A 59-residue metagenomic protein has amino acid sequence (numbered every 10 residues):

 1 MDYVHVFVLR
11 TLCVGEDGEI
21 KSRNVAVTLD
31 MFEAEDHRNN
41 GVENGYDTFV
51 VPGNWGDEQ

Functional and structural regions predicted by a protein language model:
M1-N24, V50: Short aromatic-glycine-(Arg/Gly/Cys) micro-motifs in beta-strand/loop hairpins
T28-M31: Conserved aromatic
A34-R38: Short amphipathic alpha-helices within nucleic acid-binding modules
N39-Q59: Short, mixed-charge low-complexity intrinsically disordered segments
